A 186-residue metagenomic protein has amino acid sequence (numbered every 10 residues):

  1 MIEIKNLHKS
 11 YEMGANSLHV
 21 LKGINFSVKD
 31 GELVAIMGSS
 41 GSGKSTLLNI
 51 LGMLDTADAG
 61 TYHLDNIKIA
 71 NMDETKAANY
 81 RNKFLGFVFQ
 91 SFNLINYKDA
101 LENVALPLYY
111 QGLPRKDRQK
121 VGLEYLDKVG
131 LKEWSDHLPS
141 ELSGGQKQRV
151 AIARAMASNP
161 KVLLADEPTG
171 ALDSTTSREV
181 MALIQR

Functional and structural regions predicted by a protein language model:
I2-R186: ABC family nucleotide-binding domain
